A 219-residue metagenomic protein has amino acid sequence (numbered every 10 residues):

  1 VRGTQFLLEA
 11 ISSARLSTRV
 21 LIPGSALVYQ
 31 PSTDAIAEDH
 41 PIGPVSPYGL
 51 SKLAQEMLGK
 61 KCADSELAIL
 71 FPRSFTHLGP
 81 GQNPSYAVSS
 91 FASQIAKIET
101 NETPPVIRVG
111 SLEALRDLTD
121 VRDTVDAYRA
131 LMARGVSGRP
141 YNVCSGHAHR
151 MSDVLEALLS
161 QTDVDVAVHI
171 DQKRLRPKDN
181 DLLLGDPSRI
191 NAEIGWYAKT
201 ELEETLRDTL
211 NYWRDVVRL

Functional and structural regions predicted by a protein language model:
V1-F6, S12, T18-R19, L27-F71 (+2 more regions): Catalytic helix-loop patch of NAD(P)-dependent Rossmann-fold dehydrogenases
R2, S46, Q82, Y86 (+5 more regions): Residue-level signal for the nucleotide or nucleotide-sugar donor/cofactor binding architecture
L21-S25, V45, R73-F75, G110-E113 (+1 more regions): Active-site beta-alpha turn of Rossmann-fold NAD(P)-dependent dehydrogenases/reductases
D34-A35, M57-R116, V121-A130, A148 (+1 more regions): NAD(P)-dependent short-chain dehydrogenase/reductase
F91, R134-L175: Mid/C-terminal beta-alpha module of Rossmann-like enzyme folds, strongest in SDR-family dehydrogenases/epimerases
E102-I107, Y128-V143, V166-V168, V217-L219: Core catalytic loop region at the nicotinamide-binding pocket of NAD(P)H-dependent oxidoreductases
V121, P140, D153, Q172-E201 (+1 more regions): Conserved C-terminal active-site "lid" loop/helix of NAD(P)H-dependent oxidoreductases that clamps the redox cofactor
L202-L219: Amphipathic terminal alpha-helices
